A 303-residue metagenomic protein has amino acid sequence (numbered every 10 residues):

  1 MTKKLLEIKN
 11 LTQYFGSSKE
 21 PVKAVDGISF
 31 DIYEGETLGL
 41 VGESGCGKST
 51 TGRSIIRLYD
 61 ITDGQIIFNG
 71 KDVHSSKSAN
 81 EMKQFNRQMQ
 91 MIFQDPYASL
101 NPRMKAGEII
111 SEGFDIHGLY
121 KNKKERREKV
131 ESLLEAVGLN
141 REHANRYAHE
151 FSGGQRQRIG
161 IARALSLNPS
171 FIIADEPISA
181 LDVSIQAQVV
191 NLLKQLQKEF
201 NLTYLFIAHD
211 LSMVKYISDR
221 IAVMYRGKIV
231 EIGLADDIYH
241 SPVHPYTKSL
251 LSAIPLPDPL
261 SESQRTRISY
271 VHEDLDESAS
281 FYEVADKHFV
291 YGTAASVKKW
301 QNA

Functional and structural regions predicted by a protein language model:
K3-K4, P21, L234-A303: Short catalytic/signature loops enriched in Gly
K19, V73-Q90, I116, K123 (+1 more regions): ABC ATPase NBD coupling module
G64-S75: Conserved ABC transporter NBD signature motif
D72, G118, K124-E142: Conserved ABC ATPase "signature" region
Y147-F151, Q155: Conserved ABC ATPase signature
S166-S170: A short, proline-enriched helix->beta-strand linker immediately N-terminal to the Walker B motif in ABC-type P-loop
